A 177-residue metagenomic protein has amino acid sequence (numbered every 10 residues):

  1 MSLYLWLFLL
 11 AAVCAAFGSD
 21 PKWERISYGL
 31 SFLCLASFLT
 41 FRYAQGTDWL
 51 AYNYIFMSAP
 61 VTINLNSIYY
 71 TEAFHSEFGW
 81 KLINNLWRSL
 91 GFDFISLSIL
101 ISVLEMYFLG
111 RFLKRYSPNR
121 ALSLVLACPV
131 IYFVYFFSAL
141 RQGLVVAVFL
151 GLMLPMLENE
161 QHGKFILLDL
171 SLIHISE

Functional and structural regions predicted by a protein language model:
M1-L172: Terminal, non-globular segments
I173-E177: Conserved small/polar residues in nucleotide/adenosyl-binding loops
